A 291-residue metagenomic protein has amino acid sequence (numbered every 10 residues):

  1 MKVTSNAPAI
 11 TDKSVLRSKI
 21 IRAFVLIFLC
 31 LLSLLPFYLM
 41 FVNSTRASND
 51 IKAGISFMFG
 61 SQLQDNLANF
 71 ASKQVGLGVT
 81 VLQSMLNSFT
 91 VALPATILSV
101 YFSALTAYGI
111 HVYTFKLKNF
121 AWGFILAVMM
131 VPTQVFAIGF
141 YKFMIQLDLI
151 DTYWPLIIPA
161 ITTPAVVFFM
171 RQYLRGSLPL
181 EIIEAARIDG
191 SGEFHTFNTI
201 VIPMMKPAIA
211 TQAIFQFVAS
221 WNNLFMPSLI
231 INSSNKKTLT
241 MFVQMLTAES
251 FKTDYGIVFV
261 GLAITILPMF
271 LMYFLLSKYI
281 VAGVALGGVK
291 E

Functional and structural regions predicted by a protein language model:
K2, A7-S14, S18-E291: A structural signal for multi-pass alpha-helical bundles of membrane permease subunits that mediate small-molecule
